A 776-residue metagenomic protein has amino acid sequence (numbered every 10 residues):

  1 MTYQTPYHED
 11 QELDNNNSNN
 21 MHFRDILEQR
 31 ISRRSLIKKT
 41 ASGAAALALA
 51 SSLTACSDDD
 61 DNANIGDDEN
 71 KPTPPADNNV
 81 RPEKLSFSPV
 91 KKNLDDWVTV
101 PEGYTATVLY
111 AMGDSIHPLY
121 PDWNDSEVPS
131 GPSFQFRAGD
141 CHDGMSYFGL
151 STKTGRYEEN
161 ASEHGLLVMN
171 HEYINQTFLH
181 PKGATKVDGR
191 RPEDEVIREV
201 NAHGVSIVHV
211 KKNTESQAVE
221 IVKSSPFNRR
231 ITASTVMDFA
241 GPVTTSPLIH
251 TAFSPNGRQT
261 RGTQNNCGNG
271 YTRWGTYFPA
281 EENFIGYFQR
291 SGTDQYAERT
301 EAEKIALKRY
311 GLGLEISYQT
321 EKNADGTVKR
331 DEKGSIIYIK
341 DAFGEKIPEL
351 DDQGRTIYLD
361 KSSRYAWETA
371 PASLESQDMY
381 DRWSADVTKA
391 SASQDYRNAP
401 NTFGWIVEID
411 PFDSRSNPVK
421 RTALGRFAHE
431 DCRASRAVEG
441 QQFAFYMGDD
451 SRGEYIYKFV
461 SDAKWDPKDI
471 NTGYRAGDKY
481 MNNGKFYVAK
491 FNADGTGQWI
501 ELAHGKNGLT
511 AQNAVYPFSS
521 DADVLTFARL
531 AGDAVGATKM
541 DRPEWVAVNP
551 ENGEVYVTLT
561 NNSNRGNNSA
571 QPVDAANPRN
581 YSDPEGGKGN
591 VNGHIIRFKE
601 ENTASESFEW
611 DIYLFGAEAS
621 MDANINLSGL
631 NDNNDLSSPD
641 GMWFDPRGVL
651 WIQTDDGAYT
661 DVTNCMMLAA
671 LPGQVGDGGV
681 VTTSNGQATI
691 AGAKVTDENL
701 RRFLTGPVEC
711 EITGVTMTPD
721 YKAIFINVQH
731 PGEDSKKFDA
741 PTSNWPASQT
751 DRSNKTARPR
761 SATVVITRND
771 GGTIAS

Functional and structural regions predicted by a protein language model:
M1-Q4, L53, P72, M717: Intrinsically disordered/low-complexity terminal segments and short unstructured peptides
M1-S35, A48-L49: N-terminal secretory signal peptides
S18-R30, A41, D60-N62, G66-S776: Conserved small-residue
S35-C56: N-terminal export signals
